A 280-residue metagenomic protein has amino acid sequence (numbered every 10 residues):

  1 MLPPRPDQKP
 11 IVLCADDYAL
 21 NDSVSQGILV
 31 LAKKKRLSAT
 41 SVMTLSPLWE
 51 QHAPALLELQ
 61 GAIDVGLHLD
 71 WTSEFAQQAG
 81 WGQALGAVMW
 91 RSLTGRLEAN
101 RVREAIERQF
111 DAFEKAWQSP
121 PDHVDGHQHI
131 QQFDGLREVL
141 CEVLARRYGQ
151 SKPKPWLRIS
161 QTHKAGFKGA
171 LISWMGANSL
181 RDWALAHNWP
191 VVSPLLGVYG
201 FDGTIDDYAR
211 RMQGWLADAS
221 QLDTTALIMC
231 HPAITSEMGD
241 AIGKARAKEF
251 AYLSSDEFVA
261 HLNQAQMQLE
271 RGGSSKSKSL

Functional and structural regions predicted by a protein language model:
M1-V12, D22-I63, H68-H123, D134-L280: Terminal accessory/targeting
A15-A19: DG-centered beta-turn motif at the end of beta-strands
H127-Q132: Gly/Ser/Thr-rich loops at beta-strand to alpha-helix junctions that form or flank small-molecule/cofactor-binding
